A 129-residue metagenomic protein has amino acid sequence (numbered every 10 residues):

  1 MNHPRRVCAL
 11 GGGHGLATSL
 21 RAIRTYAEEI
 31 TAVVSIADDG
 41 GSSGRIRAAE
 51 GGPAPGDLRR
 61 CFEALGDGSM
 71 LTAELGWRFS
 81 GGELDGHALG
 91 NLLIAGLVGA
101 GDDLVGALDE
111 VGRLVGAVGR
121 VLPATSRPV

Functional and structural regions predicted by a protein language model:
N2-E50, V105-D109: N-terminal phosphate-binding or glycine-rich loops at protein starts, especially the Walker A/P-loop of NTPases
S35-V129: Electropositive, gly/pro-rich neighborhoods at or near active sites that engage anionic ligands
